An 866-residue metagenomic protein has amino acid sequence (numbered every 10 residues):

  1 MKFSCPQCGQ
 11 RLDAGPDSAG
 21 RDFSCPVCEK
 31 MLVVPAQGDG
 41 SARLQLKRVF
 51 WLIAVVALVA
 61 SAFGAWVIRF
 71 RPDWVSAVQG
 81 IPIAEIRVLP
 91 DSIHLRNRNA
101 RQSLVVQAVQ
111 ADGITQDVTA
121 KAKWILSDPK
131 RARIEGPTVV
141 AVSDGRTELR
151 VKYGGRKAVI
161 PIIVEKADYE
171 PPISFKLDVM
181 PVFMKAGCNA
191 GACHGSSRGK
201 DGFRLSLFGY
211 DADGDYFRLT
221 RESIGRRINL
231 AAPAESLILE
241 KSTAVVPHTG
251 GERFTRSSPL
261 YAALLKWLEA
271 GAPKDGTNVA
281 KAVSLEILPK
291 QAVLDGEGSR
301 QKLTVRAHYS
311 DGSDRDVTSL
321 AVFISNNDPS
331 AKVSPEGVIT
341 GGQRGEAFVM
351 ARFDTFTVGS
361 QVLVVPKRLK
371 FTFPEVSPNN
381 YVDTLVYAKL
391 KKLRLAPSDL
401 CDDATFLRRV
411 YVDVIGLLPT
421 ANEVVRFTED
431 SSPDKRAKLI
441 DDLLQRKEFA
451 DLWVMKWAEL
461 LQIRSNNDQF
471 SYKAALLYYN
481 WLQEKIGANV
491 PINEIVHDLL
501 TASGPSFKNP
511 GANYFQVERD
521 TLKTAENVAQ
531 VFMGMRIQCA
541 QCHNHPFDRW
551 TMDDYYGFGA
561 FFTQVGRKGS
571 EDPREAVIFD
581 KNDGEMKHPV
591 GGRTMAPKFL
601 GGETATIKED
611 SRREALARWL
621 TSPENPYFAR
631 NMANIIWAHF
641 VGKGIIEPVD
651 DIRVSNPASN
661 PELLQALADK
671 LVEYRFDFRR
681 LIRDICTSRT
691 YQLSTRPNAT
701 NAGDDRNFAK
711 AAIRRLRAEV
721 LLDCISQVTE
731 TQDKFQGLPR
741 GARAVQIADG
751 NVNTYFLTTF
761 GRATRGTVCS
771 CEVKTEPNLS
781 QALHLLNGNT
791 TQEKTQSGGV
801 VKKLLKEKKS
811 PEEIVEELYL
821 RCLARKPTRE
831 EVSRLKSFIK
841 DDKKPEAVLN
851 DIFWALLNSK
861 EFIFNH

Functional and structural regions predicted by a protein language model:
M1-L44: Cys/His-rich metal-coordination motifs, chiefly Zn-binding "fingers/knuckles"
I53-F63: Hydrophobic membrane-insertion alpha-helices, especially the h-region of bacterial N-terminal signal peptides
F63-K185, H194-G195, G199-D201, L205-S206 (+4 more regions): Extracytoplasmic soluble-region selector
I163-G214, R227-I228, A232-E235, A244-L265 (+7 more regions): Sequence context surrounding c-type heme c attachment/ligation sites in exported
F175-A190, V358, L443-A450, A488-I492 (+1 more regions): Short sequence/structural segments immediately N-terminal
P374-E448, Q462-Q736, C771-E772, Q792-L849 (+1 more regions): Primarily short, surface-exposed interaction patches in extracytoplasmic proteins
W457, I852: Globin-like tetrapyrrole-binding proteins
T729, Q736-G737, V745-Q746, F756-G761 (+1 more regions): Long, His/Glu/Asp-enriched segments that create or flank divalent metal/ion-associated functional microenvironments
